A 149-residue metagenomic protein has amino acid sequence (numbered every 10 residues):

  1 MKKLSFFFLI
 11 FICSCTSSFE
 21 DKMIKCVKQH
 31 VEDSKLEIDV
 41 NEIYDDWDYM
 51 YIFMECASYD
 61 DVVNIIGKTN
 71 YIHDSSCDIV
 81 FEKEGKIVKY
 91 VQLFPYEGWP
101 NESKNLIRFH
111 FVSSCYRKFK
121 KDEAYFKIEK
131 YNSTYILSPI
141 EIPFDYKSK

Functional and structural regions predicted by a protein language model:
M1-K2, T16: N-terminal hydrophobic targeting signals that begin at the initiator methionine
K2, N41-I43, N70-I72, I79-K83: A general structural signal for short secondary-structure junctions and capping/turn motifs
L4-C13: Sec-dependent N-terminal signal peptides
L4-S5, E32, G67, S76: Generic, low-specificity signal for short hydrophobic/alpha-helical stretches with a mild N-terminal bias, encompassing
L9, V31, S58-D60, P95 (+2 more regions): Residues in flexible loops and secondary-structure boundaries
F11-I12, C56, Y131: Short linear sequence elements within intrinsically disordered, low-complexity coil regions
C15-N70: N-terminal export/targeting and maturation segments
I65-G67, S75-K149: Extracytoplasmic electrostatic interaction patches
